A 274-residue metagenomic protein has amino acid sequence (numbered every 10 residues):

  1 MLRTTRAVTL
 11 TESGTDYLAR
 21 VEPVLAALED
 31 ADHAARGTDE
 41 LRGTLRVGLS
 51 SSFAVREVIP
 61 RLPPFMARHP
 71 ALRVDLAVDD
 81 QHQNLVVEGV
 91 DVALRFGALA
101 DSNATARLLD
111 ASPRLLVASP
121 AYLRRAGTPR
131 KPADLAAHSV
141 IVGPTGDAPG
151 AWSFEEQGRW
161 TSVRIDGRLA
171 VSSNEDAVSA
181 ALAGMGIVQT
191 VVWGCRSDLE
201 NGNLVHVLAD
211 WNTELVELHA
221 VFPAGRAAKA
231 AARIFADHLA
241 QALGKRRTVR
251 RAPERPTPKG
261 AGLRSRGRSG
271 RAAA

Functional and structural regions predicted by a protein language model:
M1-L10: A short LG(V/I)-centered, amphipathic sequence patch enriched for acidic residue(s) preceding the LG motif
Y17-D39: Alpha-helical linker/hinge and terminal dimerization helices associated with HTH transcriptional regulators
A19, A71, V192-S197, N201 (+1 more regions): C-terminal effector-binding regulatory domain of bacterial HTH transcription factors
R42-T105, P253-E254, R271-A274: Central regulatory/effector-binding core of bacterial HTH transcription factors
R46-G48, A93, I141, V188 (+1 more regions): Short, well-ordered beta-strand segments
R68, D75-V171: Acidic, Gly/Pro-rich loop/turn segments at junctions of secondary structure
A106-L109, N201-T213: Short beta-strand->loop
V178-N203: A ligand-binding cleft/hinge motif common to bilobed small-molecule-binding domains
